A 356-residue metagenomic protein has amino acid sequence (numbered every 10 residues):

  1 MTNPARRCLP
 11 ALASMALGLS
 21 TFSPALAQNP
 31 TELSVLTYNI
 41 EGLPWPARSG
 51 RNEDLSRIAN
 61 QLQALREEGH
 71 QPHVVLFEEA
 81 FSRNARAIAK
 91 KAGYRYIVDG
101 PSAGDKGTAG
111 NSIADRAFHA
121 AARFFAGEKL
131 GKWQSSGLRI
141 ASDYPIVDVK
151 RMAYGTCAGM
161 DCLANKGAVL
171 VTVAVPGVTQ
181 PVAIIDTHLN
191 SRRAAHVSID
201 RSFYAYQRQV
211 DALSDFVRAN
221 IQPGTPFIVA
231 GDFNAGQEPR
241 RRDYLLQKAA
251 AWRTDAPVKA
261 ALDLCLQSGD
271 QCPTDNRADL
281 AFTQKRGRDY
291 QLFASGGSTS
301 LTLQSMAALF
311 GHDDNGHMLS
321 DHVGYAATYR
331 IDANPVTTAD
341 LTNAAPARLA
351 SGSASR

Functional and structural regions predicted by a protein language model:
M1-A5: N-terminal secretory signal peptides that target proteins for export/translocation
R6-A92, P101-F125, L130-S135, T328 (+1 more regions): N-terminal, active-site-proximal structural segment of metallo-dependent hydrolase catalytic domains
Q28-T31, E67-G69, K90-A92, G131-Q134 (+6 more regions): Extracellular/periplasmic catalytic domains that process cell-envelope and extracellular macromolecules
E32-A47, K150-A153, P181-S191: Active-site-proximal beta-strand elements of phosphoester/diester hydrolases
L33-I40, I58-I88, A141, V171 (+4 more regions): Active-site beta-strand/loop signature of hydrolases that rely on acidic residues for catalysis
W45-S49, A194-I199: Short acidic, glycine/proline-rich loop/turn micro-motifs
A80-L189: Structured beta-strand-rich core segments of catalytic domains in phosphoester-bond hydrolases
R218-I228, F233-R356: Metal-dependent phosphoester-hydrolase catalytic domains
